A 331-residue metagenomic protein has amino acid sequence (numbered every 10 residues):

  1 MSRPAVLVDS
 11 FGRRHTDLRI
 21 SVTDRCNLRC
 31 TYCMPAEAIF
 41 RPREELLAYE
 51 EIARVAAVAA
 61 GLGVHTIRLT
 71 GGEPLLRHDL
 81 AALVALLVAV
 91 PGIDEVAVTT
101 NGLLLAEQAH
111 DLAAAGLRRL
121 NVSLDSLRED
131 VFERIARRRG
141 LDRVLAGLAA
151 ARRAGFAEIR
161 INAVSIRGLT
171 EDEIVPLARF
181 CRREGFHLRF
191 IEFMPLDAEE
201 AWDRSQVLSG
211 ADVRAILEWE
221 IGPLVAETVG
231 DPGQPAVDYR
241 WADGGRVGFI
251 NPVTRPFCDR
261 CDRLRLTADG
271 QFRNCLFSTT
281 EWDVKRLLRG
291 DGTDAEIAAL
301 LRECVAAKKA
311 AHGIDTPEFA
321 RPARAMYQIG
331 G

Functional and structural regions predicted by a protein language model:
M1-L18, R179-R183, F193-G331: Auxiliary Fe-S-binding modules of radical SAM enzymes
S10-E50: Canonical Radical SAM [4Fe-4S] cluster-binding loop centered on the CxxxCxxC motif and its immediate flanking residues
D17-S21, R68, T99, R160 (+2 more regions): Conserved beta-strand segments that form the floor/walls of ligand-binding pockets within enzyme and binding domains
L28, E129-D130, P256, W282: Glycine-centered loop/turn positions within well-structured domains that cap or flank conserved ligand/cofactor-binding
R29, C33, D130, I135 (+2 more regions): Residues that scaffold the ATP/ADP-binding catalytic core of kinase and kinase-like folds
A38-P42, R128-I135, D197-A201, D283-K285: A short acidic, helix-capping loop that chelates divalent metal ions and anchors anionic groups
L46-R68, L76-I191: Radical SAM/AdoMet-radical enzyme domain recognition
E73: Conserved G/P- and acidic residue-centered "switch" motifs that form tight phosphate/ATP-binding loops in soluble
